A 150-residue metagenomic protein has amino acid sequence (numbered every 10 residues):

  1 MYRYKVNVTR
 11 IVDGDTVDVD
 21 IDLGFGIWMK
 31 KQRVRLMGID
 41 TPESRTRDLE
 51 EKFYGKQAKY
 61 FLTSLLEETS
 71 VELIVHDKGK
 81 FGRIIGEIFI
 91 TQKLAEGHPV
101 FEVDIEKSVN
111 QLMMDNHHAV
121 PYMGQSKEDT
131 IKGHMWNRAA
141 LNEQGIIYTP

Functional and structural regions predicted by a protein language model:
M1-P150: Small beta-barrel nucleic-acid-binding modules, primarily SNase/OB-fold domains and secondarily Tudor-like barrels
